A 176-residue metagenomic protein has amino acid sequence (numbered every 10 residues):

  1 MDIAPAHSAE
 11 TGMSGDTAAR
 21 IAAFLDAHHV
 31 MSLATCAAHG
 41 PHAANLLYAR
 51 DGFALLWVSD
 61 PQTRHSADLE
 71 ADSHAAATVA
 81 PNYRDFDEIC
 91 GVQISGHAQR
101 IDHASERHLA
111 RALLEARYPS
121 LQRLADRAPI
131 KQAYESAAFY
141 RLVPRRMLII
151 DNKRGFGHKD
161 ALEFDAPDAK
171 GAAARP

Functional and structural regions predicted by a protein language model:
M1-S32: Active-site-proximal "nucleotidyltransferase
D2-M13, C90-P176: Charged, gly/pro-rich active-site loop segments
L25-D26, E70-A71, E115: Alpha-helix boundary recognition
D26, G40-P41, Q132-E135: Short solvent-exposed loop/turn micro-motifs enriched in small/polar/acidic residues
H28-P61, A67-L69, A76-P81, I89-I94: Short beta-strand segments
H29-V30, H74, P119, M147: Generic structural signal for secondary-structure transition and capping sites
D60-T63, A76-N82, E115-A128: Short acidic (Asp/Glu) patches
T63-H65, R84, G155-G157: Short, surface-exposed beta-strand-loop junctions and turns on beta-sheet-rich folds
